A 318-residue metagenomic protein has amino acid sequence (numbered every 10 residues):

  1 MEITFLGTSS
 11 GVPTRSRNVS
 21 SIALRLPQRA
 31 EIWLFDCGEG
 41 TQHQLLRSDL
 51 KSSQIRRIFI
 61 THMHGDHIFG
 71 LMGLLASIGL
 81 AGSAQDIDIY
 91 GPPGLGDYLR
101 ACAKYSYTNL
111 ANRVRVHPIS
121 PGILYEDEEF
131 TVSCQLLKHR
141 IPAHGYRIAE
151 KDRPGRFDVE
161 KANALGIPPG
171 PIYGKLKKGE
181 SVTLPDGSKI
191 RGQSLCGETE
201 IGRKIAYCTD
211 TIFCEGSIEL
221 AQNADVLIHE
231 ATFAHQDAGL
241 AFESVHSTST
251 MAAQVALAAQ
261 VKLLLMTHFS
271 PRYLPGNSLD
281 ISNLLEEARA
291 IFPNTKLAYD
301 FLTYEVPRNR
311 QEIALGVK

Functional and structural regions predicted by a protein language model:
M1-S48, A84-D86, Y146-I148, G155 (+2 more regions): Conserved beta-strand hairpin/beta-sheet module of binuclear metal-dependent hydrolase folds, prominently
T4, Y90, R115-S120, S133-Q135 (+1 more regions): General small-molecule cofactor/ligand-binding pocket signal
T14-S16, F130-L220, V226-I228: Active-site-proximal loop/helix segment associated with metal-binding centers of metalloenzymes
L26-Q28, H139-I141, A259: A generic beta-sheet turn/junction motif
F35-G38, R56-M63, G91-P92, A206-T211 (+3 more regions): Active-site neighborhood of phospho(di)ester-bond hydrolases with catalytic His/Asp-centered motifs
E39-Y90, H117-P118: Active-site metal-binding motif and surrounding structural segment of the metallo-beta-lactamase
S83-P118: Active-site neighborhood of divalent metal-dependent phosphoester bond hydrolases
P121, F213-K318: Binuclear metal-ion centers of metallo-dependent hydrolases, dominated by the metallo-beta-lactamase
